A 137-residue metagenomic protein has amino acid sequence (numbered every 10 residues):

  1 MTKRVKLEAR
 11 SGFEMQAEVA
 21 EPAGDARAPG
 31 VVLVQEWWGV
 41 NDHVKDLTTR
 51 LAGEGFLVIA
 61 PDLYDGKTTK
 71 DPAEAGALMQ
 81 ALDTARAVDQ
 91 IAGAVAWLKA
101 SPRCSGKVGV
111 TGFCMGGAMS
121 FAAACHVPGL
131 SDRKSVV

Functional and structural regions predicted by a protein language model:
T2, E14-A17, V110-T111, C125 (+1 more regions): Catalytic beta-strand/loop cores that center a nucleophilic Ser/Cys/Thr and support acyl-enzyme chemistry
R4-R103: Serine-hydrolase catalytic machinery in alpha/beta-hydrolase-like enzymes
P102-C114: Alpha/beta-hydrolase fold nucleophile elbow
G117-P128, R133: Short glycine-enriched nucleophile-adjacent loop and the immediately C-terminal alpha-helix near the catalytic center
V136-V137: Conserved small/polar residues in nucleotide/adenosyl-binding loops
